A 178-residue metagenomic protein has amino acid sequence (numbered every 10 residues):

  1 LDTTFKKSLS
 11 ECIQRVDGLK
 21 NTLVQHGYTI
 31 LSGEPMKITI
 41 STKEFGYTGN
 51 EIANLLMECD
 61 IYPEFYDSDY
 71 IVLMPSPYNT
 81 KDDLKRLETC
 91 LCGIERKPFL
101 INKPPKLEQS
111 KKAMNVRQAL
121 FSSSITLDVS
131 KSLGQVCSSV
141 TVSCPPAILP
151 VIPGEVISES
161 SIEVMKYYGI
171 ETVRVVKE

Functional and structural regions predicted by a protein language model:
L1-D2, S32-P35, F65-I71, S143: Short acidic (Asp/Glu) and glycine-rich catalytic loops that position anionic groups and cofactors
L1-G18: Structural signature of PLP-dependent enzymes
I13-D17, N21-C59, Y70-G93, P105-D128: Conserved PLP-binding catalytic core of the aspartate aminotransferase-like
L31, F99-L100: Acidic/polar loop patches that form or flank catalytic/metal-binding clefts of enzymes that bind anionic ligands
L31-G33, F65, S158-E159, V175: General beta-strand structural signal in soluble alpha/beta enzymes
C59-P63, L91-P98, I170-R174: A common structural junction motif
F65-I71, L100-K103, V176: A generic structural motif
K112-E178: C-terminal accessory/binding modules appended to enzymatic or scaffolding proteins
